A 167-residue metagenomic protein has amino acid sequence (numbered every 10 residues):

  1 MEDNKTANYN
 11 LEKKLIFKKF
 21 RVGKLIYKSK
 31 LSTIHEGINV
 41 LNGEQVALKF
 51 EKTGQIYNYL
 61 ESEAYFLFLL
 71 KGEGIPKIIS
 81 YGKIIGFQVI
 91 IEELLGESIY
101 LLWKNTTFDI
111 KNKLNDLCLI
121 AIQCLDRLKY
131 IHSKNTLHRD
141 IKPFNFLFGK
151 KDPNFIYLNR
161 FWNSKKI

Functional and structural regions predicted by a protein language model:
M1-F17, G23: Juxta-kinase regulatory segment immediately upstream of eukaryotic protein kinase catalytic domains
G23-S29, I34: Protein kinase glycine-rich loop
T33, G37-N58: ATP-binding glycine-rich loop module of kinase domains
Y65-E73: Structural motif at the C-terminus of the N-lobe alphaC helix and the adjacent alphaC-beta4 loop of the Hanks-type
K77-Q88: Short beta-strand micro-motifs within the conserved protein kinase catalytic domain, predominantly in the N-lobe
L95-N105: Structural motif in protein kinase domains
I120-A121: Activation segment signature within eukaryotic-like protein kinase domains
H132-G149: Catalytic-loop of the protein kinase fold
